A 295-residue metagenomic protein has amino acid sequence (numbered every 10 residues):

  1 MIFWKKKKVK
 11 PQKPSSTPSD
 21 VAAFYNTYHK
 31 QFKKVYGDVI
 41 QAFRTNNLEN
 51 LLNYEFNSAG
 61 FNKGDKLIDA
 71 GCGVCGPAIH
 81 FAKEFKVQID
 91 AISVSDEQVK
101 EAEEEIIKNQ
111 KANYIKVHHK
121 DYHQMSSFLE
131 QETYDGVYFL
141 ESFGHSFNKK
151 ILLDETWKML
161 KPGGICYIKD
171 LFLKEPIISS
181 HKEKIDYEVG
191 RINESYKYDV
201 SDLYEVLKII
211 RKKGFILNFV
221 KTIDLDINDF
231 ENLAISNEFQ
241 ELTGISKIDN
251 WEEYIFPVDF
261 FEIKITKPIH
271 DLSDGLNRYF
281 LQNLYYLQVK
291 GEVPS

Functional and structural regions predicted by a protein language model:
M1-H29: N-terminal auxiliary segments of SAM/dcSAM-dependent transferases
T45-K63: Conserved alpha-helix/loop element of class I SAM-dependent methyltransferases that forms part of the SAM/SAH-binding
I68, P77-Q124: Class I SAM-dependent methyltransferase SAM/SAH-binding core
S126-V137: A short acidic, Gly/Pro-enriched loop at the edge of an enzyme's catalytic core that lines a small-molecule cofactor
K150-I165: A short glycine-rich, Lys/Arg-flanked "PGG" loop and its adjoining helix->strand segment in the class I
Y167-G190: Conserved class I S-adenosyl-L-methionine
Y198-G214: Short alpha-helix
F239-S295: C-terminal lobe and adjacent flexible extensions of AdoMet/dcAdoMet transferase-like proteins
